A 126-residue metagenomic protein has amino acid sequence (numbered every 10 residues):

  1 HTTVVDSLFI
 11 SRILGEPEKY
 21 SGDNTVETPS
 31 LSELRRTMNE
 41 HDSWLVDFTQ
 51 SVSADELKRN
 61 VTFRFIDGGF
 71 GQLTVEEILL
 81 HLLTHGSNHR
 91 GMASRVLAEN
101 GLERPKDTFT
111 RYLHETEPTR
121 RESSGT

Functional and structural regions predicted by a protein language model:
H1-N24, I66-T126: Short, contiguous alpha-helical
G15-L57: Helix-adjacent hinge/juxtasegments
A54-I66: Carboxylate-rich helix-loop segments that flank metal/cofactor sites and access channels in metalloenzymes
